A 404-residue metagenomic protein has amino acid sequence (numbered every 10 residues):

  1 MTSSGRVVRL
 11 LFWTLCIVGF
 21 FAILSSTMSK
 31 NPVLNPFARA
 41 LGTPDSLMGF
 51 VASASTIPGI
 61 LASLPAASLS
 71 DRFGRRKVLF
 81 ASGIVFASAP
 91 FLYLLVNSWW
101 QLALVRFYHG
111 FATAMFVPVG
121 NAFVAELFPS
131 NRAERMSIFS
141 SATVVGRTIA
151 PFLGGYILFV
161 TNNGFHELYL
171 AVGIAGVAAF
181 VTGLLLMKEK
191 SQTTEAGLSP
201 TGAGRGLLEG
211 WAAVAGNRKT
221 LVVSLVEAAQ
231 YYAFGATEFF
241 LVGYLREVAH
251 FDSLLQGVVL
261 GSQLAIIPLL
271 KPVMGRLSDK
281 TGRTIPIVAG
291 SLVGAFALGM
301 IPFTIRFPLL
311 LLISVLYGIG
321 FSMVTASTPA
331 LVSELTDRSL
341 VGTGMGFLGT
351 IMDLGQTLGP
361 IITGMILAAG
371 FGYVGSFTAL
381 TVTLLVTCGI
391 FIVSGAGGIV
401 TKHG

Functional and structural regions predicted by a protein language model:
M1-R9, K190-S224: Juxtamembrane intracellular "pre-TM" segments in multi-pass secondary transporters
V7-T56, L221-V222, V226, Y231-V248: Helix-loop boundary and gating motifs at the non-cytosolic
T56-L64, R147-T148, L264-P272, Q356-T357: Residue-level signature of mid-helix packing/kink "hotspots" within the transmembrane helices of 12-pass Major
G74, L95-Q101, P129, N162 (+3 more regions): Helix-breaking motifs and short loop linkers at transmembrane-helix boundaries and internal kinks in secondary membrane
K77-F91, I285-M300: Structural signature of the two symmetry-related core transmembrane helices
V105-V144, A330-L331: Cytoplasmic helix-loop-helix junction between adjacent transmembrane helices in 12-TM secondary transporters
F139-L185, G372: Helix-loop-helix hairpin linking two adjacent transmembrane segments in secondary transporters
I174-A196, T387-G395: C-terminal membrane-cytosol helix-exit motif in multi-pass small-molecule transporters
